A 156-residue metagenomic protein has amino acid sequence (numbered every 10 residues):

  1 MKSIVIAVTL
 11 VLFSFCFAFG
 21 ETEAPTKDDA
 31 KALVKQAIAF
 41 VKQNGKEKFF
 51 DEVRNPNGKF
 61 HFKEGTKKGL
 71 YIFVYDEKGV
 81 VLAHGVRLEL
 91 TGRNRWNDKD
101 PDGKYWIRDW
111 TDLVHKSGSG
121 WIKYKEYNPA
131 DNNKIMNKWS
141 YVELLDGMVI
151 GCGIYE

Functional and structural regions predicted by a protein language model:
I4, A18-E156: N-terminal membrane-sensor/transducer module of prokaryotic signaling receptors
A7-C16: Bacterial N-terminal signal peptides
